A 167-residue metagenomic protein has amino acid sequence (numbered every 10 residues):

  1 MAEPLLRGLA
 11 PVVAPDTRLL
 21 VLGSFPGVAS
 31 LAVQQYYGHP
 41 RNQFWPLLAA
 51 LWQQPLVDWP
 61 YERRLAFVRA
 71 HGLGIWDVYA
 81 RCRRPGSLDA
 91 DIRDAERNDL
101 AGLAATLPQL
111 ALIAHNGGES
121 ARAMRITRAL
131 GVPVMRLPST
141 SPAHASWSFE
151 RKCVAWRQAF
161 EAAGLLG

Functional and structural regions predicted by a protein language model:
M1-R18, H39-P40, L88-A101, R125-G167: C-terminal capping/extension of enzyme domains
V21-S24: N-terminal nucleotide-binding beta1-loop-alpha1 segment
P26-A29, A80-R83, E119-R122, T140-A143: Short, solvent-exposed loop/turn segments at secondary-structure junctions
A29-D91: Short, surface-exposed acidic-centric catalytic microdomains
P46-A50, G102, T106, Q158: Residue-level signal for well-ordered alpha-helical scaffold segments within enzymatic catalytic domains
L48, A123-M124: Hydrophobic packing residues within well-ordered alpha-helices of enzyme cores
A70-S120: Internal catalytic-core helix/loop-beta-alpha segment that presents or stabilizes conserved functional determinants
